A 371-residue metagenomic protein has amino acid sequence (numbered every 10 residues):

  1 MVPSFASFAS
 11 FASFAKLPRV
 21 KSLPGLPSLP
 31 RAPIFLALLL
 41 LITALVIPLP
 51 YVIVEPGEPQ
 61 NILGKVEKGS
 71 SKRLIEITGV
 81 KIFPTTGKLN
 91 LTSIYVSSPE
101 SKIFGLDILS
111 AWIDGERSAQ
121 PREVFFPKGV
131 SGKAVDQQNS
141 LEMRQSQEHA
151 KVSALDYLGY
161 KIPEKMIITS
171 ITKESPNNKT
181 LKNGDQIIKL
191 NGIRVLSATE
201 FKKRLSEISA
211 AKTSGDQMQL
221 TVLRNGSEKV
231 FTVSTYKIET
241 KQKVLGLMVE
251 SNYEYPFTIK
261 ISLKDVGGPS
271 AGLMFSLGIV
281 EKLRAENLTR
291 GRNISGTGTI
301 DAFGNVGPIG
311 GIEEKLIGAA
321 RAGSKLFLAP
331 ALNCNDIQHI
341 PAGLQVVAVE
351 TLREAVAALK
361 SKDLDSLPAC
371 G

Functional and structural regions predicted by a protein language model:
R31-P50: Hydrophobic membrane-insertion alpha-helices, especially the h-region of bacterial N-terminal signal peptides
E58-P84, T92-P99, A119-T172, T232 (+1 more regions): PDZ/PDZ-like peptide-tail recognition elements
L155, N177, G184-I187, L220 (+5 more regions): Terminal peptide-recognition signature
T172-K179, L263-M274, F303-E314: Gly/Ser-rich catalytic serine loop of serine hydrolases
N177-R204, I208, L316, G323-A329: Conserved PDZ fold ligand-binding element
K203-L247, Q338-G371: PDZ-domain C-terminal substructure recognizer with occasional recognition of PDZ-binding tails
K282, I294, A302-A329: Glycine- and Gly-Pro-enriched alpha-helical subdomains that act as flexible, kink-prone "lid/hinge" or packing modules
L328-H339: Short, glycine/polar-rich helix-capping loops at beta-to-alpha or helix-loop-helix junctions that flank or form
